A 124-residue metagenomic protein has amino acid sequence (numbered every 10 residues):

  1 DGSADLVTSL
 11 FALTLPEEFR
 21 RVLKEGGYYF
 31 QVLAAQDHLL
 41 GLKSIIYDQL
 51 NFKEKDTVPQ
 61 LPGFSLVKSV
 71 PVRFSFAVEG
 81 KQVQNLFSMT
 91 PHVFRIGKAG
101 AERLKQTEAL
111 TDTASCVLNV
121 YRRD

Functional and structural regions predicted by a protein language model:
D1-L6: A short acidic, Gly/Pro-enriched loop at the edge of an enzyme's catalytic core that lines a small-molecule cofactor
T8-S9, Q31: Redox-cofactor binding/interface segments in oxidoreductases and associated redox assembly factors
F11-E25: A short, conserved alpha-helix within the catalytic core of class I
L13-P16, A35-L40: Short, catalytically relevant binding-site loops at active-site mouths
R20-R21, L42-S44: Short amphipathic alpha-helical segments
G26-H38: Conserved beta-strand signature within the Rossmann-like core of class I S-adenosyl-L-methionine
K43-L66: Conserved Class I S-adenosyl-L-methionine
V72-D124: Conserved Class I S-adenosyl-L-methionine
